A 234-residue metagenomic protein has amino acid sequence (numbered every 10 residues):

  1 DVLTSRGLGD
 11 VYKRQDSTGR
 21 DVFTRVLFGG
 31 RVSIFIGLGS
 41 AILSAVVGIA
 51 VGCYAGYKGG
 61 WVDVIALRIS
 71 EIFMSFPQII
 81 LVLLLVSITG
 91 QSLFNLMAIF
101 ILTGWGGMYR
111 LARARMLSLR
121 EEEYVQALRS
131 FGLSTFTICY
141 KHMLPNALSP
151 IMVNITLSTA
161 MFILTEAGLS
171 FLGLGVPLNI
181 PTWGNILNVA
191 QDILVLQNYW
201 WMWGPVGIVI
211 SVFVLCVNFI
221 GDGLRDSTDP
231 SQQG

Functional and structural regions predicted by a protein language model:
D1-Y12: Single conserved hydrophobic/aromatic residue that forms the stacking wall/gate of nucleotide- or nucleobase-binding
Q15-G234: Alpha-helical transmembrane segments of integral membrane proteins, especially multi-pass inner/plasma-membrane
